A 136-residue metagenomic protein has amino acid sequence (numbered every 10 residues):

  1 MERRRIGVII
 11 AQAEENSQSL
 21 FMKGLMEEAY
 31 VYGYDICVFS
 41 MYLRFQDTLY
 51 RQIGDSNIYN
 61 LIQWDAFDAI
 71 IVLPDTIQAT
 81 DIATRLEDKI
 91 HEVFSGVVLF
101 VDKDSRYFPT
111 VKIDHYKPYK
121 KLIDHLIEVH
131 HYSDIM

Functional and structural regions predicted by a protein language model:
M1-D47, G54-M136: Bacterial carbohydrate/catabolite-sensing allosteric modules
